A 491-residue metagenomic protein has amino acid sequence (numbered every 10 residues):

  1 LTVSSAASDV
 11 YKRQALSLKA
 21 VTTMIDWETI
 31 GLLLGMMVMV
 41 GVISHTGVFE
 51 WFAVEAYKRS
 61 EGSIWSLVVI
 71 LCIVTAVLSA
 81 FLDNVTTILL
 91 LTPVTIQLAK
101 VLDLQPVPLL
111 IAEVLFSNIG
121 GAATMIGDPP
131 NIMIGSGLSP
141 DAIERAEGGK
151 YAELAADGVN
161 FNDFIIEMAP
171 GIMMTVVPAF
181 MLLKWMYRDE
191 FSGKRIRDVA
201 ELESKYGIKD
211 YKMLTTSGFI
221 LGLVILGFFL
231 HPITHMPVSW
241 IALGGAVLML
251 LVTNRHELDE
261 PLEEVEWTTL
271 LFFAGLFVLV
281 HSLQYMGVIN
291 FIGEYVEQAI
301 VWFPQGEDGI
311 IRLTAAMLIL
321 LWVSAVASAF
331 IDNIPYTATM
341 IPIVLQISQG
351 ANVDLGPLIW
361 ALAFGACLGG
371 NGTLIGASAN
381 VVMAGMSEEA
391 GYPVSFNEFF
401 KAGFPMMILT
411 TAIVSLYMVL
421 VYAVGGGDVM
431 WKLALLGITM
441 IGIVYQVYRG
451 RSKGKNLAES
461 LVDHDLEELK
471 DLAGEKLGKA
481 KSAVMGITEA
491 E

Functional and structural regions predicted by a protein language model:
L1-A7, Y11: Single conserved hydrophobic/aromatic residue that forms the stacking wall/gate of nucleotide- or nucleobase-binding
A15-P108, W267-T269, F273-A351, L355-G356: Membrane-embedded alpha-helical segments and adjacent helix-loop junctions characteristic of multi-pass solute
L18-T29, D157-P170, K209-K212, H231-I241 (+3 more regions): Interfacial loop-to-helix junctions that mark the boundaries of transmembrane helices in multi-pass membrane
H45-V48, K58-S63, I96-V107, G135-N162 (+2 more regions): Juxtamembrane helix-boundary/capping and inter-helix hinge elements in multi-pass membrane proteins
F52-A53, T86-Q97, L110-I111, T124-E144 (+6 more regions): Re-entrant/interfacial helical elements at transmembrane boundaries that shape and gate the permeation pathway
V74-D83, V114-I126, L230-P232, L321-Y336 (+1 more regions): Transmembrane alpha-helix interface/packing and boundary motifs in multi-pass membrane proteins, characterized by
L104-V107, I111, A122-I126, A146-K212 (+4 more regions): Juxtamembrane and boundary regions of transmembrane helices in multi-pass small-molecule transporters and channels
L223-F228, L276-E294, T411-V421: Hydrophobic alpha-helical transmembrane segments in multi-pass integral membrane proteins
